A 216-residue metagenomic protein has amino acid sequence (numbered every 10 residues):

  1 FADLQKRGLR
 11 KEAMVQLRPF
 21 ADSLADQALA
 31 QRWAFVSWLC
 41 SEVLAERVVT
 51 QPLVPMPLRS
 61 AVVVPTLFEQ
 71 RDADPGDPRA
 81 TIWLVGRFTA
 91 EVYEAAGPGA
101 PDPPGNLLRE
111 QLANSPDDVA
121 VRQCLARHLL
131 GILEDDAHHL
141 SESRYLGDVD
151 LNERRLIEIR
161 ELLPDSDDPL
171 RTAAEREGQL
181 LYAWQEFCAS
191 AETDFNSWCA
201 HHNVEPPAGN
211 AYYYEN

Functional and structural regions predicted by a protein language model:
A2, A25-Q51, A73-Y93, D118-L140 (+1 more regions): Amphipathic alpha-helical repeat scaffolds of TPR domains
Q5-K6, T89, A96, A113: Hydrophobic/aromatic side-chain positions at a characteristic register within alpha-helices of tetratricopeptide repeats
Q5-P19, Q51-P65, G97-G105, D148-R154: Helix-turn-helix repeat elements of alpha-solenoid scaffolds
F20, F68-R71, E110-Q111, I159-L162: Canonical positions in the second alpha-helix
V36-L44, R59, L151-R155: Extended HEAT/HEAT-like alpha-solenoid repeat tracts in very large eukaryotic scaffold/adaptor proteins
G105-D118: Short secondary-structure subsegments characteristic of cysteine-rich extracellular domains
H128-G131, D135-N216: Long, ordered, amphipathic alpha-helical scaffolds
